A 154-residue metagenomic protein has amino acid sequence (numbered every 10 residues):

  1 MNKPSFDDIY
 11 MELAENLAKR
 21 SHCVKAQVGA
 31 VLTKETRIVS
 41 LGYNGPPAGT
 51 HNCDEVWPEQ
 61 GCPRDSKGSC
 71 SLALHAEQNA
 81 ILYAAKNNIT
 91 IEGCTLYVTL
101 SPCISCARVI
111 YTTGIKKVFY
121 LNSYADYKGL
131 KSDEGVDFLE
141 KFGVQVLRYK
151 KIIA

Functional and structural regions predicted by a protein language model:
M1-A154: Zinc-dependent deaminase catalytic domain
